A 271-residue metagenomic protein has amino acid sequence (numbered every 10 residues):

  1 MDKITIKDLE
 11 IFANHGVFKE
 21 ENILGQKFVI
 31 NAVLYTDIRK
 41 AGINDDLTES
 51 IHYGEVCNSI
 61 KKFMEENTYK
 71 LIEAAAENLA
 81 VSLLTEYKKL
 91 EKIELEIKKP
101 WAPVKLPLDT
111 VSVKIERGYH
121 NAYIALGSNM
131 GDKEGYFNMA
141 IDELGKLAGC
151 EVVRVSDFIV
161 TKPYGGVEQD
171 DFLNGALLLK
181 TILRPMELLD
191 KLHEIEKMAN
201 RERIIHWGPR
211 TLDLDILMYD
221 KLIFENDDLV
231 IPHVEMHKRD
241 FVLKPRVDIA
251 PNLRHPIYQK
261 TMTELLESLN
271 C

Functional and structural regions predicted by a protein language model:
M1-I124, S128: N-terminal, polar/charged subdomain of small-to-medium soluble alpha/beta proteins
Y35, A125, L178-K180, Y219: Short hydrophobic/aromatic beta-strand micro-patches that form the beta-sheet surface supporting nucleotide- or nucleic
D37-I38, G42, Y164-F172, L183 (+2 more regions): Flexible, gly/pro- and Lys/Arg-enriched active-site loops
G42-G54, M139, G145-R184: Short, surface-exposed acidic-centric catalytic microdomains
E96-P100, F158-V160, L217-Y219: Short loop/turn motifs enriched for small/polar and acidic residues
N121-I141: Extended accessory regions or peripheral subdomains of proteins
M139-E143, L188-I195: Short amphipathic alpha-helices in soluble, non-transmembrane regions that often serve as interface/regulatory elements
